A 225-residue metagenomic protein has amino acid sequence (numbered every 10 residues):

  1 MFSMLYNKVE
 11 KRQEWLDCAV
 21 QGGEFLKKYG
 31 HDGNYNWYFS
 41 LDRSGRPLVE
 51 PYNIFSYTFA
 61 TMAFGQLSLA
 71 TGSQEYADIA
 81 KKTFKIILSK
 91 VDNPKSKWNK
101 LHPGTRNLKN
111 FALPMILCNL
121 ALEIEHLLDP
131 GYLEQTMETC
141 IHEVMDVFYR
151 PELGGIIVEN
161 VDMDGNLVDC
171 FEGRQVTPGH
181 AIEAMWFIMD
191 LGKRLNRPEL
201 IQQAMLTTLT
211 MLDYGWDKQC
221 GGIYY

Functional and structural regions predicted by a protein language model:
M1-Y225: Glycan-recognition and catalytic cores of secretory/periplasmic carbohydrate-active enzymes
